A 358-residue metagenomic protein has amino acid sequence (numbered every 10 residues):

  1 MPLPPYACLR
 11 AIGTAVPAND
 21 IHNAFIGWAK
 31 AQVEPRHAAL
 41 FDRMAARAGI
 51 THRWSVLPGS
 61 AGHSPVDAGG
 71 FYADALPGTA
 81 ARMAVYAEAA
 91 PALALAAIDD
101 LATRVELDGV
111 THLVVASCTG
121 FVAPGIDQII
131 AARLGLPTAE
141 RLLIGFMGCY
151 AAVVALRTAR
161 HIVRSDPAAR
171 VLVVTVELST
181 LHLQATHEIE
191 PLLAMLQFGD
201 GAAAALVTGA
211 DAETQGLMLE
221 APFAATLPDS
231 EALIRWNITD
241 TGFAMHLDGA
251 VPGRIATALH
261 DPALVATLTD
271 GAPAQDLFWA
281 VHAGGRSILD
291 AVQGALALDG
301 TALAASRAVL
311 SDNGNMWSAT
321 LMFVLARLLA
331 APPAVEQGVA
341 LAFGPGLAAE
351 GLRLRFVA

Functional and structural regions predicted by a protein language model:
M1-V85, A185-T257, D261, F343 (+1 more regions): Condensing-enzyme catalytic core mediating Claisen C-C bond formation in acyl metabolism
P2, C118-T119, P137, G145-R164 (+1 more regions): Claisen-condensing/thiolase-fold acyl-transfer catalytic domains that form or cleave C-C bonds in fatty acid
R10-G13, A116, G145, L172-E177 (+3 more regions): Short beta-strand segments
D74, T79-F121: Hydrophobic alpha-helical hairpins/lids featuring a short glycine-rich hinge
P77, D108-H112, A132-G145, A185-E190 (+1 more regions): Glycine/charged-rich beta-loop-alpha catalytic/anionic-binding loops adjacent to active sites
A97-V110, H260-L277, L296, L328-P332: Phosphate/pyrophosphate-binding loops at sites that engage ATP/ADP/AMP, CoA/4′-phosphopantetheine, polyphosphate
V122-Q128, V173-L193, A221-T239, R286-G294 (+2 more regions): Active-site-adjacent elements of ketosynthase-type condensing enzymes
I144, G148-T158, T175-G201: Active-site glycine-rich loop that binds ribose-phosphate moieties when present
